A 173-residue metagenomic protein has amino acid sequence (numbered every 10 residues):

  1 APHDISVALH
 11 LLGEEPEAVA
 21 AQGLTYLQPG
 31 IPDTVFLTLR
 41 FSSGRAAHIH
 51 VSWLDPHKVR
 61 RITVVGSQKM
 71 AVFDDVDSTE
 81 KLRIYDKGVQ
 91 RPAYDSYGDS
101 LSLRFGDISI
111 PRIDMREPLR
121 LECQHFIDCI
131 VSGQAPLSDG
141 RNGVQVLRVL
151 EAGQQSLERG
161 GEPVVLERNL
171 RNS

Functional and structural regions predicted by a protein language model:
A1, G30, M115-L119, P136-G143: Aromatic-acidic/polar surface patches that form glycan- and anion
A1-I5, D75-V76, L119-C123, L150: A structural signal for well-ordered alpha-helical scaffolds and beta->alpha junctions
A1-Y26, T38-R45: Oxidoreductase and adenylate-handling cofactor-binding alpha/beta cores
P16, V59, R159-G161: Short secondary-structure junction motifs
T25-G30, S42-L121, R168: NAD(P)-dinucleotide binding in Rossmann-like oxidoreductases
D33: Short, small/polar residue-rich loop motifs at catalytic or cofactor-binding pockets
S42, L121, H125-S173: C-terminal helix-rich "cap/oligomerization" subdomain common to oxidoreductases
